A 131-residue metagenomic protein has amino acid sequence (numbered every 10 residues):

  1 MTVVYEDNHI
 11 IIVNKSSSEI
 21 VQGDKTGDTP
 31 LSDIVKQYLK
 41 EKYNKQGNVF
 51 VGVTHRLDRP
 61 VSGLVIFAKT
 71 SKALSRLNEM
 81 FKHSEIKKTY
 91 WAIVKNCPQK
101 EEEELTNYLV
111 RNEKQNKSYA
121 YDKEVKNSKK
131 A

Functional and structural regions predicted by a protein language model:
M1-A131: RNA pseudouridine synthases
